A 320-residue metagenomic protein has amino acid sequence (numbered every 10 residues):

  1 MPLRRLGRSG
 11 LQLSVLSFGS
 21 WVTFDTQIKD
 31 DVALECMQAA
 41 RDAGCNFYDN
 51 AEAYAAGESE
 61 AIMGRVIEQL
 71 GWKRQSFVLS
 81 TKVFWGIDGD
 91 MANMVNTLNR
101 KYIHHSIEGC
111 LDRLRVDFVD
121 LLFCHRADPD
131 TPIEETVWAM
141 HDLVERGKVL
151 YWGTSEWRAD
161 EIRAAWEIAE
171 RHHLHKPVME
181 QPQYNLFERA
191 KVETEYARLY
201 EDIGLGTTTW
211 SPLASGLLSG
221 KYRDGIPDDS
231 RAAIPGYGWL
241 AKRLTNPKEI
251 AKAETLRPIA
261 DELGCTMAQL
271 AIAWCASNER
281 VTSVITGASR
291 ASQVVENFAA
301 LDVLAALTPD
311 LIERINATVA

Functional and structural regions predicted by a protein language model:
M1-F77, E145: N-terminal binding-site loop/beta-alpha segment at the start of enzyme catalytic domains that lines or forms
R8-F24, S80-M94, F118, F123: N-terminal small/glycine-rich loop or linker at the start of catalytic domains across soluble metabolic enzymes
F18, N50, T81, L121-C124 (+4 more regions): Conserved beta-strand positions
F24-I28, A51-E60, D128-P132, A159-D160 (+1 more regions): Acidic-and-aromatic substrate-binding clefts and catalytic sites of carbohydrate-active enzymes
I28-A40, L98-L114, I162-W166: Short, acidic/polar
L111-P129: Active-site groove signature of glycoside hydrolases
T131-V319: Beta/alpha (TIM)-barrel catalytic core signal, keyed to glycine-rich beta->alpha loops juxtaposed to Asp/Glu that bind
